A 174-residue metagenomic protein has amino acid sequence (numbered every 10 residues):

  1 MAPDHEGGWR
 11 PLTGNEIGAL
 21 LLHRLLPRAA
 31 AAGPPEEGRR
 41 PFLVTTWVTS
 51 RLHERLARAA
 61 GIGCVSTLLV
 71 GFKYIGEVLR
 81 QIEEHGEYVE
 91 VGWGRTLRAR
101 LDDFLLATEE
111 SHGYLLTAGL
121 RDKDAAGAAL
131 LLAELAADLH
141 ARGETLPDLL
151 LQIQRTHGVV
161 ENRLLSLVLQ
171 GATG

Functional and structural regions predicted by a protein language model:
M1-R10, R28, A32-G174: Phosphate-binding and adjacent anionic-ligand microenvironments
T13-L25: Catalytic or ion-translocation cores adjacent to nucleophile or general acid/base/metal-coordination motifs in diverse
